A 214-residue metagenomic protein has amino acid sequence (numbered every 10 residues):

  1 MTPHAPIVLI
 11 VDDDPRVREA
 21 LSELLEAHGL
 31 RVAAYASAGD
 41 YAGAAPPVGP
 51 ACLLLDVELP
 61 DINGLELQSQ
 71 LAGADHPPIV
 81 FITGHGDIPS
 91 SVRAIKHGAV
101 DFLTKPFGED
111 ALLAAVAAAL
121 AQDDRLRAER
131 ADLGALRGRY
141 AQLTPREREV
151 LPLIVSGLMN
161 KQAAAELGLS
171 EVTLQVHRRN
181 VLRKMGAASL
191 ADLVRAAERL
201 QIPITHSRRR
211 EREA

Functional and structural regions predicted by a protein language model:
A5-V17, L21-L25, L53, L143: Conserved acidic segment of CheY-like receiver
A34-C52: Acidic, metal-coordinating helix/loop segments flanking the phosphotransfer/catalytic sites of two-component signaling
A36-S37, N63-E66: Acidic catalytic/metal-coordinating carboxylates
D56, T83: Active-site residues of response regulator receiver
D87-P89, L103, F107-A117, Q162 (+1 more regions): C-terminal output helix
M159-D192: Recognition helix of helix-turn-helix DNA-binding domains
L182-A214: Basic, Lys/Arg-enriched C-terminal extension of HTH/homeodomain DNA-binding domains
